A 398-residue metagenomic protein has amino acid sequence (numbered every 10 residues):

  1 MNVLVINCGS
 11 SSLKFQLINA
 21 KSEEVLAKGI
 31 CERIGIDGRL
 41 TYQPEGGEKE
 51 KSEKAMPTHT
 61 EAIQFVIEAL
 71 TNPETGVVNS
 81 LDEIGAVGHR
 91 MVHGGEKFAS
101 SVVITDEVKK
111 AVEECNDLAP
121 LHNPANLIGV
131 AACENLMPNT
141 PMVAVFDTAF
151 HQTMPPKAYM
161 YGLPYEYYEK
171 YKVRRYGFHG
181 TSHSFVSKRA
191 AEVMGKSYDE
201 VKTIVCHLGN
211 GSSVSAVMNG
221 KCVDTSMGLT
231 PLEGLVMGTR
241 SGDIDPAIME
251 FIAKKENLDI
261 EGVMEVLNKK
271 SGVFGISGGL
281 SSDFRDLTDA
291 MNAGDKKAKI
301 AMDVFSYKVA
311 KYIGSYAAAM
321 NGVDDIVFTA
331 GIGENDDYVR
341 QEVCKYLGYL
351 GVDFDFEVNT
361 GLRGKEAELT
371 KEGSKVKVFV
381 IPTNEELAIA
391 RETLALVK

Functional and structural regions predicted by a protein language model:
M1-L4: Extreme N-terminal starter segment of soluble prokaryotic enzymes
S12-M56, G228: Short glycine-rich, Thr/Ser-proximal phosphate-binding strand/loop in the N-terminal lobe of ATP-dependent enzymes
A69-I84, A190-S197, I313-D324: Phosphate/pyrophosphate-binding loops at sites that engage ATP/ADP/AMP, CoA/4′-phosphopantetheine, polyphosphate
L70-H122, V143, A149-A158: Short beta-strand-loop/turn "lid" adjacent to the catalytic site in phosphate-handling enzymes
F150-K255: Glycine-rich phosphate-binding loop of actin/hexokinase-like ATP-binding domains
M218, D224-D259, E265, A330-G361: Catalytic phosphate/nucleotide-handling subdomain of diverse soluble enzymes
E256-A301: A mobile "lid/hinge" subdomain adjacent to the ATP/sugar-phosphate binding pocket shared across diverse ATP-dependent
K299, D303-D324, G333-K398: Internal helix-turn-beta structural module
